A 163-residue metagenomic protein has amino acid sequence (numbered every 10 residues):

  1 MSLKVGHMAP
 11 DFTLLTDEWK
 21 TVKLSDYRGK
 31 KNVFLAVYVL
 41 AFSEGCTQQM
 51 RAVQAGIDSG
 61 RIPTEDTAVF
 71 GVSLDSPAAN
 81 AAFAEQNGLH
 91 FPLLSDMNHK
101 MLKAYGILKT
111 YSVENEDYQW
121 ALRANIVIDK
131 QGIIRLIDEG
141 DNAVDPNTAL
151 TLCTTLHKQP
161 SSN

Functional and structural regions predicted by a protein language model:
M1-N163: Chalcogenol-based redox active-site neighborhoods
